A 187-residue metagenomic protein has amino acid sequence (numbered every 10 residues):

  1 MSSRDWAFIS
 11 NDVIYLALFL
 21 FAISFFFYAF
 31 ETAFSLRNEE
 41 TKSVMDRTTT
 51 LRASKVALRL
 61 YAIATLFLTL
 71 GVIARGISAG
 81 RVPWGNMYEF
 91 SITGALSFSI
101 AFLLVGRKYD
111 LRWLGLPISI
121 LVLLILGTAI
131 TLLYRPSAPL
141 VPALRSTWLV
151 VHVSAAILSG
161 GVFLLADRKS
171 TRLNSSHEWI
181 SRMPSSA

Functional and structural regions predicted by a protein language model:
M1-R172, S186: Polytopic transmembrane helical bundles with strong interfacial aromatic enrichment
L173-A187: Single conserved hydrophobic/aromatic residue that forms the stacking wall/gate of nucleotide- or nucleobase-binding
